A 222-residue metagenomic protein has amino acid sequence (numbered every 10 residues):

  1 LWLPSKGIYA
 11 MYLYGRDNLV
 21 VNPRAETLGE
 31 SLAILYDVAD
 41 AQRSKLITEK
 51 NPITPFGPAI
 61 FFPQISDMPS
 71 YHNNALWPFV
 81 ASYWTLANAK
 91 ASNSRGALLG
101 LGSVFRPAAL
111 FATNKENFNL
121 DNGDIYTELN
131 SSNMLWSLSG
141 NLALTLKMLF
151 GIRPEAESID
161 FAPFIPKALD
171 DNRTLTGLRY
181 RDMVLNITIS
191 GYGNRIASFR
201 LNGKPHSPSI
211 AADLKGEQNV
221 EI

Functional and structural regions predicted by a protein language model:
L1-P78, S103, A109-I125, F150 (+2 more regions): Extended glycan-interaction surfaces of carbohydrate-active proteins
T54, S70, Y83-I222: Non-catalytic C-terminal accessory modules of carbohydrate-active enzymes
